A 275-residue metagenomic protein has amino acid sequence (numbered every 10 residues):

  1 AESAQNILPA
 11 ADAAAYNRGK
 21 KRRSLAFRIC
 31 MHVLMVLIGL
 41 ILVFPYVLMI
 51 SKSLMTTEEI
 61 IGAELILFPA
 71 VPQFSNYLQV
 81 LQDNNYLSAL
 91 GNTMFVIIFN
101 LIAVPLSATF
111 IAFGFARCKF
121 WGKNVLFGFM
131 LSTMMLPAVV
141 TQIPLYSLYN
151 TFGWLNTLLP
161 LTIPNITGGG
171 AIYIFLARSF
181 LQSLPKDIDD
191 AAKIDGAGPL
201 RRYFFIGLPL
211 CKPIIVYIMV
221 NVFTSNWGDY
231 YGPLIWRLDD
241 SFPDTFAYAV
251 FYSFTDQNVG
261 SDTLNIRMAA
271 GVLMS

Functional and structural regions predicted by a protein language model:
A1-V36: Transmembrane alpha-helical segments of polytopic membrane transport and secretion proteins
F27-S275: A structural signal for multi-pass alpha-helical bundles of membrane permease subunits that mediate small-molecule
